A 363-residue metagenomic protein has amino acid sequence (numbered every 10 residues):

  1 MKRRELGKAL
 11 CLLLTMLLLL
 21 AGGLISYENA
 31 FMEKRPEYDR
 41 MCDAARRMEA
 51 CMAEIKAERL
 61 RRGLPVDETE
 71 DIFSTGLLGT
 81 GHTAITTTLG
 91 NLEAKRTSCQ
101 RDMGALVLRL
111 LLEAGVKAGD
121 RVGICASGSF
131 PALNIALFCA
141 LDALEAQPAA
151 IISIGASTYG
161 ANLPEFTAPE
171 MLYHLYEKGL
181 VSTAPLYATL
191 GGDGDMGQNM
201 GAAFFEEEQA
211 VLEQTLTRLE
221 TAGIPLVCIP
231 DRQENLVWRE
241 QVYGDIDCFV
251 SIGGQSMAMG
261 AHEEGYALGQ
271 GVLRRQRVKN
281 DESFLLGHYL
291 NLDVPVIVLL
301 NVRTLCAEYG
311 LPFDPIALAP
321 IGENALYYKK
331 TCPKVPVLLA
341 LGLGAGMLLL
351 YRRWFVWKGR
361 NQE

Functional and structural regions predicted by a protein language model:
A9-S26, G342-G346: Hydrophobic membrane-insertion alpha-helices, especially the h-region of bacterial N-terminal signal peptides
L20-R35, L350-K358: Membrane-interface motif at the C-terminal end of an N-terminal transmembrane signal
D43-Q100: N-terminal, Lys/Arg-enriched amphipathic/low-complexity engagement segments that precede the first folded domain
I85-D102, E213-V227: Acidic/glycine-enriched edge-of-secondary-structure segments
D102, R109-A114, A118-T167: Membrane-embedded segments
L133-A140, G260-L268: Short Gly/Thr/Asp-enriched flexible loops that form oxyanion-binding sites at enzyme active sites
F166-F249: A substrate-binding/cap region within the structured catalytic cores of diverse enzymes
C248, Q255, H262-E363: C-terminal functional extensions of proteins
